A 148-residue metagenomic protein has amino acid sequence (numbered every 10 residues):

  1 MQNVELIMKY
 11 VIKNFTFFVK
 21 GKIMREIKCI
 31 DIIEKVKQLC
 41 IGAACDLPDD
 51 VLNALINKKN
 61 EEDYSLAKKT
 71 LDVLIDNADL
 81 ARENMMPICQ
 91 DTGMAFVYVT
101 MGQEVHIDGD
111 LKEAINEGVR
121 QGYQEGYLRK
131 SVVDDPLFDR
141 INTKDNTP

Functional and structural regions predicted by a protein language model:
L6-I7, D91: Intrinsically disordered, low-complexity Ser/Thr/Pro-rich tracts
K20-P148: Non-transmembrane, aqueous-exposed alpha-helical and coiled segments at domain scale
